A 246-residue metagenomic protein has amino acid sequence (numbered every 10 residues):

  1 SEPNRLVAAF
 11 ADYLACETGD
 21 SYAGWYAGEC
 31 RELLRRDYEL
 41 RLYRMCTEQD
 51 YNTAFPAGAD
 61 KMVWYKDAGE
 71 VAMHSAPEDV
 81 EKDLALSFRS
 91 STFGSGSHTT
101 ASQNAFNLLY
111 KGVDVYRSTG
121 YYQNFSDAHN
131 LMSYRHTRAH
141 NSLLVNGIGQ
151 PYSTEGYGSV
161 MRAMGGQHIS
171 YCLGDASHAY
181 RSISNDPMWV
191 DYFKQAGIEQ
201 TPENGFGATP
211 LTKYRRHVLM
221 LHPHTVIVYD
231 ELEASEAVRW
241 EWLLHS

Functional and structural regions predicted by a protein language model:
E2-Y38: Aromatic (Trp/Tyr) and acidic
A27-S246: Catalytic and substrate-binding regions of extracellular carbohydrate-active enzymes, especially polysaccharide lyases
